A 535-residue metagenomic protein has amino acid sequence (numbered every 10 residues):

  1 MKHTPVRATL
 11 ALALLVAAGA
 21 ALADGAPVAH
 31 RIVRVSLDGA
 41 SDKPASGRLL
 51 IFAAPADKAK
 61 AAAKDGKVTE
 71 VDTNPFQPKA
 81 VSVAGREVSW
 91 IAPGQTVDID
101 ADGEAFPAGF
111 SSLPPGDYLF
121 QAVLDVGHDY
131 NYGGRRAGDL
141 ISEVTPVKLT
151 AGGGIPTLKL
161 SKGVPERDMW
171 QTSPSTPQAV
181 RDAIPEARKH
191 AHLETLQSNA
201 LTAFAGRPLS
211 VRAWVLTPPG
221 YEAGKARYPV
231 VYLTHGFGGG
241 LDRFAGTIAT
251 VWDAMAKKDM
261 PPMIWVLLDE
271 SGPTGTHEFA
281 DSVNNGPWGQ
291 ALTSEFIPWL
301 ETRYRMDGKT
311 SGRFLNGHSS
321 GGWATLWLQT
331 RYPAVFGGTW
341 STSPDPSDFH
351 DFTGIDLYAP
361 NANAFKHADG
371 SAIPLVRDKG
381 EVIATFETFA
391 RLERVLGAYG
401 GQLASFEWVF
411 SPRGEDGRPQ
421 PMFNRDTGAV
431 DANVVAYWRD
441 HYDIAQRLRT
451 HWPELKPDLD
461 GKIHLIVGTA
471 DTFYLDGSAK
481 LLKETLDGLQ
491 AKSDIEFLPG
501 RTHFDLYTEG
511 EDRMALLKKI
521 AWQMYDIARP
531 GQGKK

Functional and structural regions predicted by a protein language model:
M1-L10: Bacterial N-terminal signal peptides that target proteins for export
A18-A20: N-terminal signal peptide c-region/cleavage motif recognized by signal peptidases
A23-P27, Q532-K535: Compositionally biased, proline/threonine/alanine/serine-rich low-complexity intrinsically disordered stretches
P27-L37, D42-L50, R212-W214: Contiguous beta-strand segments within globular domains
P55-K535: Non-catalytic cap/lid and distal C-terminal segments of serine-dependent acyl enzymes
